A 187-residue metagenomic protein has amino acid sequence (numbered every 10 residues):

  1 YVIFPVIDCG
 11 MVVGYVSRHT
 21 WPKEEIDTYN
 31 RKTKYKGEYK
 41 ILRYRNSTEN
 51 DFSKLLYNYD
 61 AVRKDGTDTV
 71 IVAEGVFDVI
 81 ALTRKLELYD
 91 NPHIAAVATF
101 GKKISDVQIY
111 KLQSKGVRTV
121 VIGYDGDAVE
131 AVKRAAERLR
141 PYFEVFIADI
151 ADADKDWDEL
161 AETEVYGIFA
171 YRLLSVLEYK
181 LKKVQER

Functional and structural regions predicted by a protein language model:
Y1-K115: Phosphate-handling DNA/RNA-contact segment within nucleic-acid enzymes
V72, R118-A131: Acidic beta-strand-to-loop metal/phosphate-binding motif
A95-A98, T119-G123, F146: Short hydrophobic alpha-helical runs that function as membrane-insertion/retention elements
T99-I104, Y124-A128, I150-D152: Short, acidic/turn-prone active-site loops that include or flank metal/cofactor- and phosphate-binding residues
Y110-G116, K155-Y171: Short, surface-exposed amphipathic charged segments that create phosphate/polyanion-binding patches used for binding
V129-V132, D156-D158: Switch/connector loops and helix/strand junctions flanking conserved nucleotide-binding motifs in nucleotide-processing
A131-Y142: Short, aromatic/basic amphipathic alpha-helical patches
E144-A151, G167-R187: A charged alpha-helical hairpin associated with nucleic-acid processing machineries
